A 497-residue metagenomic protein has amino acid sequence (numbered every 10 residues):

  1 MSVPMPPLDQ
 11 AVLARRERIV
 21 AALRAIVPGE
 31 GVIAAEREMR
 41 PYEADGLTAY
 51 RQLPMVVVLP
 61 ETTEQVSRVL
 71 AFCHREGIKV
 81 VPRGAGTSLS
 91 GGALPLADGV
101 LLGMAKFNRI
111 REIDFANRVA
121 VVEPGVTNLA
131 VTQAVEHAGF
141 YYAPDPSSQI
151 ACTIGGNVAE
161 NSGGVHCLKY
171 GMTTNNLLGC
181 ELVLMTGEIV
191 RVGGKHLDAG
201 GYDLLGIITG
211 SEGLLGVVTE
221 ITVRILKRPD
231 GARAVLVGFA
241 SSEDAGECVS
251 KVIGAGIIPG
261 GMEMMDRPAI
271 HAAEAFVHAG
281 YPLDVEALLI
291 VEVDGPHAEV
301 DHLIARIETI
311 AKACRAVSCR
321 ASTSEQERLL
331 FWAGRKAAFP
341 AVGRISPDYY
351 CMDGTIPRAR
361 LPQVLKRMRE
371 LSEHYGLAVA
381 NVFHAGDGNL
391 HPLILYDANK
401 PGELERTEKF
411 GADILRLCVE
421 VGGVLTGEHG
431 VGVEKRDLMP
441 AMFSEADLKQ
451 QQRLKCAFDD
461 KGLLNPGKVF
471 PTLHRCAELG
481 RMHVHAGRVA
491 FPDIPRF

Functional and structural regions predicted by a protein language model:
M1-F497: Noncatalytic alpha-helical scaffold of FAD-dependent oxidoreductases
